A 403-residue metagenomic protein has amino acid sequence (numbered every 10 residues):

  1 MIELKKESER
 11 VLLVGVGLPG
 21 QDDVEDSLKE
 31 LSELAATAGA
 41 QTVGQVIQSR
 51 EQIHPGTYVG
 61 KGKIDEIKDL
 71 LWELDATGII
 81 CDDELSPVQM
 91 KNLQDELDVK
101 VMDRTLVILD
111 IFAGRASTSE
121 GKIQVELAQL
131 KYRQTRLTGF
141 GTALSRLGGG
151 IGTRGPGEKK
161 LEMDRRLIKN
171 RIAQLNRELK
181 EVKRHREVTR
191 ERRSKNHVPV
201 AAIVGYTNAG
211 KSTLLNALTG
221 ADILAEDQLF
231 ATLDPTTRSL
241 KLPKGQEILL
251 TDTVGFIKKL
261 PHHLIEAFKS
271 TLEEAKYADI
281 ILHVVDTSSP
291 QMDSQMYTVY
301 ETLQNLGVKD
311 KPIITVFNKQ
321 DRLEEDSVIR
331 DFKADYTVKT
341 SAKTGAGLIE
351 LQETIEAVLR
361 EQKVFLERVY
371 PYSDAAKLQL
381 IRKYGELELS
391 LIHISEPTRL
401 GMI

Functional and structural regions predicted by a protein language model:
M1-D110: N-terminal accessory targeting/assembly segments
V16-L18, Q48-E51, V284-S288, I314-S327 (+2 more regions): G-domain G4 guanine-recognition motif of GTPases
L34, M90, L272-Y336: Conserved C-terminal guanine-recognition region of P-loop GTPase G domains, centered on the G4
P55-D65, V254-K276, S288-E301: Switch II of P-loop NTPase G domains
K100, K122, Q129-T142, R146-G149 (+1 more regions): Canonical P-loop GTPase G-domain recognition
A113-R115, V125-P199, A225: P-loop NTPase nucleotide-binding/switch module
E162, L167-K169, R177-K258: Conserved G1/Walker A P-loop phosphate-binding module
I392-I403: Single conserved hydrophobic/aromatic residue that forms the stacking wall/gate of nucleotide- or nucleobase-binding
